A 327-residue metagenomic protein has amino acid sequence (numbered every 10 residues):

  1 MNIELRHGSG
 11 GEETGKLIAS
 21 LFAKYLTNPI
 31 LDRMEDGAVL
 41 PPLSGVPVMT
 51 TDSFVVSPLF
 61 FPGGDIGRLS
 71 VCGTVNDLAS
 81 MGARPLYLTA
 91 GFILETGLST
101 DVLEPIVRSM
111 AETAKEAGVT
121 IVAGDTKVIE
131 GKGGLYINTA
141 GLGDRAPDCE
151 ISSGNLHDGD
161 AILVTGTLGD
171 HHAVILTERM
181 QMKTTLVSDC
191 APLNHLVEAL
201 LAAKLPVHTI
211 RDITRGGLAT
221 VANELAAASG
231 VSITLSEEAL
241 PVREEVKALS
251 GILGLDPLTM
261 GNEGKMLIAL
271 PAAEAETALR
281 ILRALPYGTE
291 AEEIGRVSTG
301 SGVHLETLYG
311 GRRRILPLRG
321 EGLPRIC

Functional and structural regions predicted by a protein language model:
E4, E12-V164, D170, M182-K183: Glycine-rich phosphate/pyrophosphate-binding loop regions near the starts of catalytic domains
S20-K24, S109, T113, L196-K204 (+1 more regions): Generic non-transmembrane alpha-helical segments
T27, E95-G97, L186-N262: Active-site-proximal betaalpha loop/short-helix elements that scaffold phosphoryl/nucleotidyl transfer chemistry
I30-D32, L40-L43, T113-K115, V128-G134 (+8 more regions): Solvent-exposed alpha-helices and their adjacent loops that cap or buttress functional pockets in soluble metabolic
T74, I106, M110, A222 (+2 more regions): Aromatic/hydrophobic pocket-lining residues that form π-stacking "cages" and hydrophobic walls in ligand
N138-E150, E178, T184-A202: Active-site glycine-rich loop that binds ribose-phosphate moieties when present
L270-E276: Helix N-cap motif at beta-to-alpha junctions
A284-C327: Acidic, Ser/Thr/Pro-rich beta/coil linker or hinge segments at domain junctions
